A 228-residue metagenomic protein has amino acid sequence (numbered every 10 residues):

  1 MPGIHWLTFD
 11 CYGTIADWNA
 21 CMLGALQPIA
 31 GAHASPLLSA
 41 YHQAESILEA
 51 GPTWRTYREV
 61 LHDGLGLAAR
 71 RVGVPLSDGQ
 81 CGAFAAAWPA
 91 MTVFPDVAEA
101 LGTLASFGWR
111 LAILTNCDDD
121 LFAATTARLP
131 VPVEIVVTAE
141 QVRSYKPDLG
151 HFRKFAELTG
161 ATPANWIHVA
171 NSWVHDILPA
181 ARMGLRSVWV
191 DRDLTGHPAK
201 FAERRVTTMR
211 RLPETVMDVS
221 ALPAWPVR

Functional and structural regions predicted by a protein language model:
M1-L7, G66, S77, A98 (+2 more regions): Asp-based, Mg2+/Mn2+-dependent phosphohydrolase catalytic module
P2-P95, G102, F107, D120: N-terminal helical cap/lid subdomain that shapes the substrate entry/recognition surface in HAD-like hydrolases
